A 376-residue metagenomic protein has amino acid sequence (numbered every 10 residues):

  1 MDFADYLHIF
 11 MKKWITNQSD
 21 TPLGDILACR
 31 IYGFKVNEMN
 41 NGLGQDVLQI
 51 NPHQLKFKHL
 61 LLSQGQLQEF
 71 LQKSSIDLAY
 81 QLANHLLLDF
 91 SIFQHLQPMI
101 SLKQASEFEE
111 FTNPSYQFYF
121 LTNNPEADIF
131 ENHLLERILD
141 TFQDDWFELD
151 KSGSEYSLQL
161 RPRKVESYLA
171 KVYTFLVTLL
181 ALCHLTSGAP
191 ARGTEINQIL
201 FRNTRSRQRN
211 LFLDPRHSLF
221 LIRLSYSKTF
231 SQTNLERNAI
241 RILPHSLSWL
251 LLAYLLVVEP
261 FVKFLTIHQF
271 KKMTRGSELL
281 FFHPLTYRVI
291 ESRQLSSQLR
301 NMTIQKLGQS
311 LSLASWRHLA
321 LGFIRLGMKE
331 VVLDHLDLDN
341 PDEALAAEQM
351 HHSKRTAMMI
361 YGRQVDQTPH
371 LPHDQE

Functional and structural regions predicted by a protein language model:
M1-I50: Noncatalytic N-terminal accessory/assembly modules of large enzymes
D46-E376: Extended accessory and catalytic-adjacent subdomains in large enzymes
